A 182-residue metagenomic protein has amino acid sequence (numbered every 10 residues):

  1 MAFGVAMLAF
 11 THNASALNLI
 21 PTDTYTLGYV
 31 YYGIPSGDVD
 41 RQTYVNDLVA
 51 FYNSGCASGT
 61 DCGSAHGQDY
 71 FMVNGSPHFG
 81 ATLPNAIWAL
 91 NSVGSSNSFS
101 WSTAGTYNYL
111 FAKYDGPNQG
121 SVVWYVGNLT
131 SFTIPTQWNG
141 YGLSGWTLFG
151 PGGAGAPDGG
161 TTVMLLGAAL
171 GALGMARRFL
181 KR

Functional and structural regions predicted by a protein language model:
A2-A9: Bacterial N-terminal signal peptides
L8, S102-A104, W138, P157 (+1 more regions): A generic structural signal for short, solvent-exposed coil/turn residues that cap or connect secondary-structure
F10-A16: Sec/Tat signal peptide C-region and signal peptidase I cleavage site
L17-G153: Extracellular or exported targeting regions of proteins
P157-R177: A short, hydrophobic C-terminal helix/tail in secreted or cell-surface proteins
F179-R182: Short, charged juxtamembrane terminal tails flanking transmembrane helices
